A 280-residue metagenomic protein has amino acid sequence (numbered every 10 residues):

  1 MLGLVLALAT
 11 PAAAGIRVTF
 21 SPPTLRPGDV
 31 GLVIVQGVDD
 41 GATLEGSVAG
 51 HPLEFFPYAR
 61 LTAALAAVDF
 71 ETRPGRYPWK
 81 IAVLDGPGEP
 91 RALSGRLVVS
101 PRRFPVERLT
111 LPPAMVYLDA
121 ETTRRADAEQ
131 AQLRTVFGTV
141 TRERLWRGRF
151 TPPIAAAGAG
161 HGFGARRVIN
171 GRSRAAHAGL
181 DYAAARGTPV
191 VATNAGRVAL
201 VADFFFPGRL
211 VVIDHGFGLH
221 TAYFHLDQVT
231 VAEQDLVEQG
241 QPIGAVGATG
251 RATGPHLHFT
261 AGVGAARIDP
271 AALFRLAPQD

Functional and structural regions predicted by a protein language model:
M1-A9: Bacterial N-terminal signal peptides
A14-R96, P101: Cationic-aromatic interfacial patches
V18-F20, L93-P207: Surface-exposed, glycine-biased beta-strand/turn segments
Y58-L61, V98-R102, L226-V229, L273-L276: A short, sequence-level motif marking secondary-structure junctions
R73-P74, R103-V106, I268-D269: Short, charged/polar, Gly/Pro-enriched secondary-structure boundary elements
P153-D280: Catalytic cores of peptidoglycan-degrading enzymes
